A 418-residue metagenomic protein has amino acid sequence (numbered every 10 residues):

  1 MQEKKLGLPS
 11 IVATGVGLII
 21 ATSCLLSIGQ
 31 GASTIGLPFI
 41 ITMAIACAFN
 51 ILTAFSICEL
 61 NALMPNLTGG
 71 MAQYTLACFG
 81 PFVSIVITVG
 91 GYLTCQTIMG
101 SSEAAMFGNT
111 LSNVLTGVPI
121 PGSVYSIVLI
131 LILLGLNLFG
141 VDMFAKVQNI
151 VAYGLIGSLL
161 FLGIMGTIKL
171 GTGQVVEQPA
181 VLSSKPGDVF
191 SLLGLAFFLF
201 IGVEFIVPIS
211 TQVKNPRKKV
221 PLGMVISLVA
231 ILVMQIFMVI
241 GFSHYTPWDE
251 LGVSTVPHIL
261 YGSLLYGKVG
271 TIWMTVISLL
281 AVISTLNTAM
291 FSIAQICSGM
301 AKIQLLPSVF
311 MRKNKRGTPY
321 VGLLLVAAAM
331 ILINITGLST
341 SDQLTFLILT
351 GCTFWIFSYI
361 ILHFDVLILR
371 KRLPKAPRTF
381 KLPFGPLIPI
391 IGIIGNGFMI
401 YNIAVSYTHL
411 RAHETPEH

Functional and structural regions predicted by a protein language model:
M1-E3, I40, L115-V124, N149-T275: Helix-loop-helix junctions that connect adjacent transmembrane segments in multi-pass membrane transporters
M1-P38, A44, N50-C58, N66-T68 (+2 more regions): Membrane-interface "cap" regions at the ends of multi-pass membrane proteins
C24-I28, L136-D142, L306, A329-L347 (+1 more regions): Transmembrane helix-loop junctions in multi-pass membrane proteins
Q30-S33, T42, I51-I130, L134-L138 (+2 more regions): Hydrophobic transmembrane alpha-helices that form the core helical bundles of multi-pass secondary transporters
A72-L76, G80, S112-G117, V225-N287 (+1 more regions): TM-loop-TM module centered on a large, flexible mid-protein loop between adjacent transmembrane helices in multi-pass
G108, G122-T172, S184, M224-V229 (+3 more regions): Membrane-interface loop-to-helix entry segments
V309-R316, I356-Y407: C-terminal membrane-solvent junction of multi-pass transporters and transport-like membrane proteins
T408-E417: Conserved small/polar residues in nucleotide/adenosyl-binding loops
